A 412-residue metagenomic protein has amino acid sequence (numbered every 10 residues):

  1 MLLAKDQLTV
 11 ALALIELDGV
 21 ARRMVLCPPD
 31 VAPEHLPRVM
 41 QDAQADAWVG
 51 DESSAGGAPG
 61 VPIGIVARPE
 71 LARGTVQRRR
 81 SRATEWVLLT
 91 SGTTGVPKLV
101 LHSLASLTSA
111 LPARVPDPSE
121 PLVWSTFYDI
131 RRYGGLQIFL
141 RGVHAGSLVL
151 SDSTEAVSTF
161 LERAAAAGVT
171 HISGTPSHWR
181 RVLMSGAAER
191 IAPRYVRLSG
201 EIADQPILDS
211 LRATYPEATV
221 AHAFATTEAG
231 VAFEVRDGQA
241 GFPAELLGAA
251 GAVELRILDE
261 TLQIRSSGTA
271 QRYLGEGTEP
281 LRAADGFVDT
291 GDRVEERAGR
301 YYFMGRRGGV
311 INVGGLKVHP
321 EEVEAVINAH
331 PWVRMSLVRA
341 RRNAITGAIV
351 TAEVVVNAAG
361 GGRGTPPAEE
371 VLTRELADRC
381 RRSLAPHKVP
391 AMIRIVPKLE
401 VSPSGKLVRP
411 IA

Functional and structural regions predicted by a protein language model:
M1-D30, T126-D129, K317: Conserved AMP-binding/adenylate-forming
P33-T84, V96, T108: ANL superfamily adenylate-forming
E85-P112: Conserved AMP-binding A3 loop
S109-V123, R131-T170: Conserved AMP-binding/adenylation subdomain of ANL enzymes
H171, L183-F242: Gly/Ser/Thr-rich phosphate-binding loop
I172, D285-G286, G291-K388: AMP-binding/adenylate-forming catalytic core of the ANL superfamily
R256-G286, L316-V318: Conserved ATP/PPi-binding loop(s) of AMP-dependent carboxylate-activating enzymes
L384-L407: AMP-binding/adenylate-forming catalytic domain of the ANL superfamily
